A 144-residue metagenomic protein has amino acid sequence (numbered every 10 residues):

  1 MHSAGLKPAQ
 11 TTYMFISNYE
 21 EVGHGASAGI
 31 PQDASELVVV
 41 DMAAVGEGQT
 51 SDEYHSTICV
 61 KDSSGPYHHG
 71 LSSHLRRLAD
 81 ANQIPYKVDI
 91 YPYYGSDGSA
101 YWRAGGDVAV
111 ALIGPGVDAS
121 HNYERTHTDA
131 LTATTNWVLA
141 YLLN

Functional and structural regions predicted by a protein language model:
M1-D62, G98: Acidic/histidine-rich catalytic neighborhood of metal-dependent amide-processing enzymes
S56-N144: Active-site-adjacent substrate-binding region of metalloamidase/peptidase-like peptide-processing proteins
